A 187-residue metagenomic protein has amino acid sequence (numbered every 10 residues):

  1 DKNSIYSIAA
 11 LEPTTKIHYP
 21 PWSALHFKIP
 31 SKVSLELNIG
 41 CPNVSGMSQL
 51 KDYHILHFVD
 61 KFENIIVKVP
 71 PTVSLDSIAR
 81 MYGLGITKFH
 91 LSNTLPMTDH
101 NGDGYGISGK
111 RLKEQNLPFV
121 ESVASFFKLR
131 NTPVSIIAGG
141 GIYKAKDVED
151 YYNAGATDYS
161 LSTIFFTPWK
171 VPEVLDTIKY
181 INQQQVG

Functional and structural regions predicted by a protein language model:
D1-N3, K51-V73, G106-I136, L175-G187: Alpha-helix-loop-beta-strand connector modules within alpha/beta enzyme cores
D1-N3, S23-K32, I55-K61, R80-G85 (+1 more regions): Acidic (Asp/Glu)-rich catalytic clusters
D1-Q49: Active-site beta->alpha loop and helix N-cap motifs at the rims of alpha/beta catalytic domains
S4-A9, V33-L37, I65-V69, F89-L91 (+2 more regions): Hydrophobic faces of well-ordered beta-strands that scaffold small-molecule active sites in alpha/beta enzyme cores
A10-T15, I39-N43, P71-L75, N93-L95 (+2 more regions): Active-site-proximal loop/turn and secondary-structure-junction residues that shape catalytic pockets, frequently
K16-L25, T72-G85, S125-L129, I136-I137 (+1 more regions): Catalytic cores of alpha/beta
I39-L50, S77-V134, P168-V174: Glycine/Thr-rich beta-alpha phosphate-binding loop at enzyme active sites
A145-Y180: A compact, surface-exposed functional segment
